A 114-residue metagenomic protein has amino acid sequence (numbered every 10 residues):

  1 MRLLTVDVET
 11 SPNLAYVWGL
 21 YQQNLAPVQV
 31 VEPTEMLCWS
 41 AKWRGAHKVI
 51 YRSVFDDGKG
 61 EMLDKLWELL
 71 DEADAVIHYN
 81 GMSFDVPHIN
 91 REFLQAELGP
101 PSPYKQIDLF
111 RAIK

Functional and structural regions predicted by a protein language model:
M1-E72: Conserved RNase H-like, two-metal-ion catalytic cores of nucleic-acid enzymes
G45-K114: Conserved DEDDh/DEDDy metal-dependent 3′-5′ exonuclease domain
